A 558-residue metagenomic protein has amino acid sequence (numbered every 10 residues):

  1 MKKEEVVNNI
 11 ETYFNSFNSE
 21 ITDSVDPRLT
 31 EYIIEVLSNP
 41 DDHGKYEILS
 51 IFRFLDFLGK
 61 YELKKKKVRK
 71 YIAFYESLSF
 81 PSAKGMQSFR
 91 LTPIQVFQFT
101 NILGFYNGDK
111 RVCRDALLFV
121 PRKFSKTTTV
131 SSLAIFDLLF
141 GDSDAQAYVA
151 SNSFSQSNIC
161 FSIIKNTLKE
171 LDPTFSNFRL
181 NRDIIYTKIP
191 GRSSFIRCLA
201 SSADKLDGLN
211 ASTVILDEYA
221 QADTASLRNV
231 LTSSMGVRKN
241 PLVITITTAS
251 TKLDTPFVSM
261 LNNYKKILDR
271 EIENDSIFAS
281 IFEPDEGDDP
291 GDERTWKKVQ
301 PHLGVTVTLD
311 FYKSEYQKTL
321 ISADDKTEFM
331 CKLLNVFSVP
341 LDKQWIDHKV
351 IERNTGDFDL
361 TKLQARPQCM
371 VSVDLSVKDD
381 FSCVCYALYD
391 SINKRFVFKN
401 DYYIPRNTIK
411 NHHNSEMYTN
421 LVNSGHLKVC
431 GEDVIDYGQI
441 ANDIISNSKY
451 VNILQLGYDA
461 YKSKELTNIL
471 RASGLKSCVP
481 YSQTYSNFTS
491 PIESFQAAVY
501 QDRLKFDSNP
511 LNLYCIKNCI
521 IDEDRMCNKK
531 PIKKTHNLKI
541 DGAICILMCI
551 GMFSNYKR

Functional and structural regions predicted by a protein language model:
K2-V373, K449, I521-M526: Phosphate/NTP-binding elements of NTP-utilizing enzymes
S131-F136, D379-I392, I540-I550: Acidic, metal-ligating active-site segments
I196, K266, R270-G291, S473-K557: Metal-dependent DNA phosphodiester-chemistry modules and their immediately adjacent helices/loops in DNA-processing
L209, T213, A225, N229 (+10 more regions): Feature representing long, continuous alpha-helical segments
S233-S234, L427-I453: Short, basic/hydrophobic alpha-helical segments
F381-G438, E493: Metal-dependent catalytic core segments for phosphate chemistry
V451-Y461: Short glycine-rich phosphate-binding loop at a beta-alpha junction
K462-S477: Conserved helicase motor "Helicase C" RecA-like lobe of SF1/SF2 P-loop NTPases
